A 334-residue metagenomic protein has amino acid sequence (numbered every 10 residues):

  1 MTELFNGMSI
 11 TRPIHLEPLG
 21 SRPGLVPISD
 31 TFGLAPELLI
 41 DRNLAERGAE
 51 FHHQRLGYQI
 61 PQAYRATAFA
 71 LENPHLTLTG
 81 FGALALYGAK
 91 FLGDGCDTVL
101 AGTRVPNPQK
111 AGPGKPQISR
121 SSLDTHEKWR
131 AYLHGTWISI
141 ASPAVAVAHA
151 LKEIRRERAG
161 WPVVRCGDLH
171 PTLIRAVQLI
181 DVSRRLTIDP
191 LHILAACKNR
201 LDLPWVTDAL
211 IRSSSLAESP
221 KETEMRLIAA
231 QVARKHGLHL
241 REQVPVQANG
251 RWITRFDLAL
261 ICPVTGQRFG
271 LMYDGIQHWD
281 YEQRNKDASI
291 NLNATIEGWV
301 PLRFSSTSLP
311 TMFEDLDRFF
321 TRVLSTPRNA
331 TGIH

Functional and structural regions predicted by a protein language model:
M1-L201, I333-H334: Short gly/ser-rich loop at a beta-strand->alpha-helix junction or flexible surface loop bordering the NTP-binding
S183-H334: Surface segments flanking catalytic/ligand-binding clefts of nucleic-acid enzymes
